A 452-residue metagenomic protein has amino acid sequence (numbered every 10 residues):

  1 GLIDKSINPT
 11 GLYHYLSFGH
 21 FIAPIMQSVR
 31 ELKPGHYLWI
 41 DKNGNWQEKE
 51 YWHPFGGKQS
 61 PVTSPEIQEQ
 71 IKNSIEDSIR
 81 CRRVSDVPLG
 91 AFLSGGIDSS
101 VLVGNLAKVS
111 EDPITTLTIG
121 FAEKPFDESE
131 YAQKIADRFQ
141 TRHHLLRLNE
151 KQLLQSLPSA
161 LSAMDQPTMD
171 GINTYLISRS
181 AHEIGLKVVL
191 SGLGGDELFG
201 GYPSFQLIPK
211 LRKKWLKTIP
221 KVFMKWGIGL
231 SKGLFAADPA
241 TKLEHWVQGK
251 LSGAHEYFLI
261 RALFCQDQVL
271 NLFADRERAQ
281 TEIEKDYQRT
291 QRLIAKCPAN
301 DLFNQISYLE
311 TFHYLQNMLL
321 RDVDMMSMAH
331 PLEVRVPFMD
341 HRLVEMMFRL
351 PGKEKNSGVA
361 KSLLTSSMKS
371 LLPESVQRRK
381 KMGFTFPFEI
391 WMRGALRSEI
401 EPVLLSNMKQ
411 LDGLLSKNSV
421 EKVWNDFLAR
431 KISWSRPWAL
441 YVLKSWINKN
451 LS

Functional and structural regions predicted by a protein language model:
G1-D165, T174, S370, S375-R379 (+3 more regions): Cysteine-centered catalytic environments shared across enzyme families
G1-D4, Q27-P34, G44-W46, G56-K58 (+4 more regions): Adenosyl-5′-phosphate
E66, Q70, S74, I97 (+17 more regions): Generic recognition of stable, solvent-exposed alpha-helical segments in well-folded globular domains
L106-S110, Q206, P351: Active-site catalytic pocket residues across diverse enzymes, especially alpha/beta-hydrolases
P158-S162, S204-L207, W391-R393: Short low-complexity, flexible loop/linker segments enriched in glycine and/or proline with clustered acidic
L186-Y202: Short acidic/histidine-rich active-site segments
L198-K225: A mobile, often basic/glycine-rich helix-loop segment that functions as the active-site lid/recognition loop
T218-D238: Alpha-helical "lid/cap" subdomains adjacent to substrate-binding clefts that gate access and reposition the ligand
